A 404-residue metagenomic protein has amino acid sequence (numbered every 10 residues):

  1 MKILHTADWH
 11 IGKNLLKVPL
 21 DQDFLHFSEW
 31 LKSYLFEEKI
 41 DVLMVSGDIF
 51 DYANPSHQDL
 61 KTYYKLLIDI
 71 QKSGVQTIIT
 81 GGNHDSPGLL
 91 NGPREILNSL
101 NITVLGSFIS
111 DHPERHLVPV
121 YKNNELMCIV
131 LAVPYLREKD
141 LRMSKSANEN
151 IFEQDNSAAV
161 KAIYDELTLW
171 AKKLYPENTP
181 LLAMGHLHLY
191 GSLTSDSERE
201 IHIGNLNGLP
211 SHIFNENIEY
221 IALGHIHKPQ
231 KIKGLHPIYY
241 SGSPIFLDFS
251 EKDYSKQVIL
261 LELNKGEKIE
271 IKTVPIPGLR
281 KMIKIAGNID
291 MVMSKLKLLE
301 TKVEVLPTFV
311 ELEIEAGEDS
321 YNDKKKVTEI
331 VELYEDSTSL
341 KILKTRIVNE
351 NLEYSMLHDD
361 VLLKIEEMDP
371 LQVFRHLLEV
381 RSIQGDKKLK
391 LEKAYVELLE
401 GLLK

Functional and structural regions predicted by a protein language model:
M1, D41, V75, L126 (+2 more regions): Short coil/turn segments at beta-strand junctions that form active-site/ligand-binding loops
M1-I68, K72, D386-K388, K393 (+2 more regions): N-terminal active-site segment of His-dependent metallophosphoesterases
D8, S28, D48, Y63 (+7 more regions): Divalent metal-coordination and catalytic microenvironments
D41-G47, I79-G81, P180-M184: Short beta-strand segments at enzyme active-site cores
V42, L263-K404: Accessory, non-catalytic peripheral segments of nucleic-acid enzymes
P55, D85-P237: His/Asp/Glu-rich metal-coordinating catalytic cores of metallo-dependent phosphodiesterases/hydrolases acting on
Q71-S73, P176, H212-N217, E304-V305 (+1 more regions): Short, conserved loop/helix-junction motifs that constitute active-site signature segments in enzyme catalytic cores
R115-M127, V133, I238-K302: Binuclear metal-dependent phosphoesterase catalytic core
